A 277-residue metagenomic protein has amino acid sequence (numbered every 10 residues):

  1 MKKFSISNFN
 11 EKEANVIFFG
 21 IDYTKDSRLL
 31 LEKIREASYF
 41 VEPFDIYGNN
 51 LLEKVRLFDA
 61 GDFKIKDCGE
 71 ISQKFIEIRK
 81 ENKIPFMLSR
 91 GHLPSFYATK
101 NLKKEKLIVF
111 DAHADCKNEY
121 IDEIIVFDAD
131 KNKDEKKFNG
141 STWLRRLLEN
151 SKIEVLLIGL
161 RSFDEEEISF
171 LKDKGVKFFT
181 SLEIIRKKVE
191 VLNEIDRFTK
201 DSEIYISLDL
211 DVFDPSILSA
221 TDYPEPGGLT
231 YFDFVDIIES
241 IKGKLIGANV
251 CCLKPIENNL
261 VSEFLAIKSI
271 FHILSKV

Functional and structural regions predicted by a protein language model:
K2-V277: Conserved alpha-helical scaffold segments that buttress catalytic/binding sites
